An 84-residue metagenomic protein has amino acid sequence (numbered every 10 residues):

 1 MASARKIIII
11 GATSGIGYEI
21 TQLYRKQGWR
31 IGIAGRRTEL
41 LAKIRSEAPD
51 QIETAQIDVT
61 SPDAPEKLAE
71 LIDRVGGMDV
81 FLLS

Functional and structural regions predicted by a protein language model:
M1-I8: Flexible N-terminal pre-Rossmann segment of NAD(P)-dependent oxidoreductases
I10, M78-S84: Rossmann-fold scaffold of SDR-type NAD(P)-dependent oxidoreductases
T13-S14: Conserved glycine-rich cofactor-binding loop
G17-Y18: N-terminal Rossmann-fold NAD(P) dinucleotide-binding loop
Y24: Aromatic pocket-lining residues of Rossmann-like dinucleotide-binding sites
Q27-I44: Conserved glycine-rich Rossmann-like NAD(P)H-binding loop of the short-chain dehydrogenase/reductase
A48-D63: Rossmann-fold cofactor-recognition segment
T60-R74: Conserved Rossmann-fold cofactor-binding substructure of NAD(P)-dependent oxidoreductases
